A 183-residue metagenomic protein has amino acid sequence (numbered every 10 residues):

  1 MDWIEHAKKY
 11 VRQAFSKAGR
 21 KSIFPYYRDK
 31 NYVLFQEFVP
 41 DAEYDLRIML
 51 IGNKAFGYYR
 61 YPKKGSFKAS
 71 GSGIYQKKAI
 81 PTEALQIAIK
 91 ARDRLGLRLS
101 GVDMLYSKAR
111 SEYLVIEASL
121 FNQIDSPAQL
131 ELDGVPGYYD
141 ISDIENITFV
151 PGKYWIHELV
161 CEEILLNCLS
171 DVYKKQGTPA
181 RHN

Functional and structural regions predicted by a protein language model:
M1-R92: Phosphate-binding site of ATP-dependent enzymes
L34, L99-V102: A short linear hydrophobic-aromatic micro-motif
F38-V39, M49, D103-L105, S119: Anionic group-transfer/hydrolysis microenvironments
D45-R47, G101, V115: Broad gene-expression machinery/nucleic-acid interaction feature
Y58-Y59, V102, P127: Extended hydrophobic-aromatic, low-complexity segments
K78-A79, Y106-N183: C-terminal active-site "lid" helix and adjoining low-complexity regulatory extension at the edge of ATP-using catalytic
A88, G101-A109: Short glycine-rich, acidic/polar surface loops and turns
D93-R98: Short secondary-structure junctions
